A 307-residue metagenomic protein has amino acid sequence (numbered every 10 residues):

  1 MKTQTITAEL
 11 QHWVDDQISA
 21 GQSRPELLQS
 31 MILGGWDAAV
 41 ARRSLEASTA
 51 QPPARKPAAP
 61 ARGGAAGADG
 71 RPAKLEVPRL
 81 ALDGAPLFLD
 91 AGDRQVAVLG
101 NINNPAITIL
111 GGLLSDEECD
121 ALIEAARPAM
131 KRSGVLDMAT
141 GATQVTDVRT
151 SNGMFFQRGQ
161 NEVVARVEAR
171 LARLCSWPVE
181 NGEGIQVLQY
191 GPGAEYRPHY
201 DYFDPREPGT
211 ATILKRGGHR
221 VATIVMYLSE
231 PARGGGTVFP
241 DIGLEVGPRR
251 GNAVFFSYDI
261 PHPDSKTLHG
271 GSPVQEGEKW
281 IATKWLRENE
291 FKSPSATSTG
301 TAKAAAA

Functional and structural regions predicted by a protein language model:
M1-K2: Charged, compositionally biased N-terminal leader segments and the immediate start of the first structured element
T5-S23, L28-F255, D259-A307: Fe(II)/2-oxoglutarate oxygenase catalytic core
